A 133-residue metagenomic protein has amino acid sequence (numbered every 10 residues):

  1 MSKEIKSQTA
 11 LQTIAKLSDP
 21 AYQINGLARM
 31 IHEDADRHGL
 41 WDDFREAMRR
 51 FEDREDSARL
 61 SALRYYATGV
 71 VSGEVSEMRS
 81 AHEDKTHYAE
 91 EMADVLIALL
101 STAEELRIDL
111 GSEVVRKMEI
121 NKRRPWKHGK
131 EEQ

Functional and structural regions predicted by a protein language model:
S2-M92, L96-Q133: Flexible "arm" and connector segments at domain edges
